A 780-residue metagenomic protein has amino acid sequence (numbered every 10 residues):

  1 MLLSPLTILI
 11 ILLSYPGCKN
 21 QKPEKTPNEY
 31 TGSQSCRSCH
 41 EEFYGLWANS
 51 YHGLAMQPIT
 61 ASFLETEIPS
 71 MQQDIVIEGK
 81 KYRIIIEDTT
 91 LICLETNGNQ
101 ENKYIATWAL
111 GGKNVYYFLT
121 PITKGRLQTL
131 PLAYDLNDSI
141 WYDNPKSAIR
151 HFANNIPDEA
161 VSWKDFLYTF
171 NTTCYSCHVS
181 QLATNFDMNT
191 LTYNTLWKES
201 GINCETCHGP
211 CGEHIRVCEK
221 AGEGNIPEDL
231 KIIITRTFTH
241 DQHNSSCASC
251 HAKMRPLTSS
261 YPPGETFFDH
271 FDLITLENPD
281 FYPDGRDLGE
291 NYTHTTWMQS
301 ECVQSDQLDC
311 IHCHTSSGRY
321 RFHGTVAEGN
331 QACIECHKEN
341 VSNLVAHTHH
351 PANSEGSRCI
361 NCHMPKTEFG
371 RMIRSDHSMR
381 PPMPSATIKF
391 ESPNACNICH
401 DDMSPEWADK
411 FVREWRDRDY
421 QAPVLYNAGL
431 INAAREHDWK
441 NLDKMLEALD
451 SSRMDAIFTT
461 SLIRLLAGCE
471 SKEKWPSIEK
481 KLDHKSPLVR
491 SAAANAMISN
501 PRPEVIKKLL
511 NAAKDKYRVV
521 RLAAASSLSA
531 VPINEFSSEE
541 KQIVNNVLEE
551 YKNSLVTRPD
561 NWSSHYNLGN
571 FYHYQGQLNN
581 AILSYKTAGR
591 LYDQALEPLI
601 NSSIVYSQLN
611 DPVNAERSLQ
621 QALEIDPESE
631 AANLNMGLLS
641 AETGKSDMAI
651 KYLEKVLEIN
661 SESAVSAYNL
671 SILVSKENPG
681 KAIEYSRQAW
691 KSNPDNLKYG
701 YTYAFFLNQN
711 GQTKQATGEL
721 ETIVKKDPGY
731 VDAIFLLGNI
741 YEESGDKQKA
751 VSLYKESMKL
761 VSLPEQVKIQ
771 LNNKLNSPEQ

Functional and structural regions predicted by a protein language model:
K22, P27, Q34, E42-G111 (+7 more regions): Primarily the internal scaffold of c-type cytochrome electron-transfer domains, especially repeated/multiheme c-type
D438-L449, S471-D483, R502-A513, E535-K552: Amphipathic alpha-helical scaffolding segments comprising HEAT/armadillo-like alpha-solenoid repeats
D450-M454, L482-L488, A513-V519, T557-P559: Short coil turns that connect the paired helices of HEAT/ARM alpha-solenoid repeats
A456, P487-R490, R518, W562-S563 (+6 more regions): Helix-start (N-cap) detector for alpha-helical repeat units in TPR-like alpha-solenoids, especially tetratricopeptide
C469, H484-K485, N500, D515 (+8 more regions): Structural marker of alpha-solenoid helical repeat scaffolds
K472, E504-I506, E540-K552, Q575-T587 (+5 more regions): Structural signature of tandem alpha-helical TPR/SEL1-like repeats, specifically the intra-repeat loop/turn
A492, A496, A523, S527 (+7 more regions): Canonical tetratricopeptide repeat
